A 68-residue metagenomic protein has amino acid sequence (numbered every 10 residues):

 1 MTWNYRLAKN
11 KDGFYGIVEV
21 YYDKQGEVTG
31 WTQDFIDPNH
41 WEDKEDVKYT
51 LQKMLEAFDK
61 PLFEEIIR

Functional and structural regions predicted by a protein language model:
M1-G26: Short N-terminal "domain-start" leader segments that mark the transition from disordered tails or signal peptides into
M1-T2, I36-R68: Low-complexity intrinsically disordered segments
Q25-D34: Acidic Ser/Thr/Pro-rich low-complexity disordered segments that often serve as glycosylated linkers/stalks around
